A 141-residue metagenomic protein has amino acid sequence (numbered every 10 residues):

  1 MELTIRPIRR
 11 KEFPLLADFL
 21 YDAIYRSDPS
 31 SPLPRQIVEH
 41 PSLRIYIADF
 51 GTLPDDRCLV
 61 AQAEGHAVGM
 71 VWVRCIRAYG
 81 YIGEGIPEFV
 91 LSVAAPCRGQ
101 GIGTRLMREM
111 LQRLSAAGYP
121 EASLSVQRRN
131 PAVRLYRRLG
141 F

Functional and structural regions predicted by a protein language model:
M1-P14, D22: Conserved N-terminal entry element of GNAT/NAT acetyltransferase domains
I8, L91-V93, V126: Hydrophobic adenine-recognition pocket in adenosine-nucleotide-binding enzymes
L15-F19, I45, R105, E109: Alpha-helical elements of Rossmann-like donor-binding domains used by nucleotide-donor carbohydrate transfer enzymes
I24-R26, R35-A94, R108, R113: Acetyl-CoA-dependent GNAT
V90, G99-Q112, A116, R137-R138: Conserved acetyl-CoA-binding loop-helix of GNAT-fold acetyltransferases
G103, M107, Q127-A132: Short glycine/proline-centered loop/turn elements that form peptide/ligand docking sites
L114-Q127: Conserved GNAT acetyl-CoA-binding A-motif
